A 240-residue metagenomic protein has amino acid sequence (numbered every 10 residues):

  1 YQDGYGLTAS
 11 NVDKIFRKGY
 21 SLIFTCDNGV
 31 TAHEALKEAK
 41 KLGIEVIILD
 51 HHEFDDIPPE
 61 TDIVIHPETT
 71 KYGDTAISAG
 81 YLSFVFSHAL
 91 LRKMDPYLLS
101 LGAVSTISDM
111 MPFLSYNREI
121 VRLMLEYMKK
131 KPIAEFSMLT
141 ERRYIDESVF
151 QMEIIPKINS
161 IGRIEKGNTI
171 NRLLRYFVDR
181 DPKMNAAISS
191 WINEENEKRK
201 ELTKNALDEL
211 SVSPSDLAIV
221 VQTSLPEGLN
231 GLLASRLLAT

Functional and structural regions predicted by a protein language model:
Y1-L22, L42, E60, L91-T240: Hydrophobic helix-and-loop "lid/oligomerization" segment in the mid-to-C-terminal part of catalytic domains
T8, I15-F16, T25, V30-K40 (+2 more regions): Conserved phosphate-handling catalytic cores of large alpha/beta enzymes
